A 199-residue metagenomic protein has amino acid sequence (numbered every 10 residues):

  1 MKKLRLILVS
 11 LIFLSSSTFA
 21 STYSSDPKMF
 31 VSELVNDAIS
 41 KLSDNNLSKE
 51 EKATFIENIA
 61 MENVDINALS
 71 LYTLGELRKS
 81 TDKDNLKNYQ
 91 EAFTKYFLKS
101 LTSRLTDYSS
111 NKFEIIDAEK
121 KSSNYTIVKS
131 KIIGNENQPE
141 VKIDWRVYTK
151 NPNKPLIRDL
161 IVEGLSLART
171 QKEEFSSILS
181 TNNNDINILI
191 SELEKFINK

Functional and structural regions predicted by a protein language model:
M1-L8: Bacterial N-terminal signal peptides that target proteins for export
V9-F13: Hydrophobic helical h-region of N-terminal Sec-dependent signal peptides in bacterial secretory/periplasmic proteins
S16-T22: Sec/Tat signal peptide C-region and signal peptidase I cleavage site
S24-R104: Early exported N-terminus immediately downstream of N-terminal targeting peptides
R78, K95-Y96, G134-N135, E163-L167: Solvent-exposed loop/turn segments at secondary-structure junctions within structured extracellular/periplasmic domains
K99-V141, F196-K199: Surface-exposed, charged secondary-structure patches
E140-R169: Short beta-strand edge/turn micro-motifs at domain boundaries
D159-K199: Low-complexity, intrinsically disordered terminal/linker segments enriched in charged and Gly/Pro repeats
